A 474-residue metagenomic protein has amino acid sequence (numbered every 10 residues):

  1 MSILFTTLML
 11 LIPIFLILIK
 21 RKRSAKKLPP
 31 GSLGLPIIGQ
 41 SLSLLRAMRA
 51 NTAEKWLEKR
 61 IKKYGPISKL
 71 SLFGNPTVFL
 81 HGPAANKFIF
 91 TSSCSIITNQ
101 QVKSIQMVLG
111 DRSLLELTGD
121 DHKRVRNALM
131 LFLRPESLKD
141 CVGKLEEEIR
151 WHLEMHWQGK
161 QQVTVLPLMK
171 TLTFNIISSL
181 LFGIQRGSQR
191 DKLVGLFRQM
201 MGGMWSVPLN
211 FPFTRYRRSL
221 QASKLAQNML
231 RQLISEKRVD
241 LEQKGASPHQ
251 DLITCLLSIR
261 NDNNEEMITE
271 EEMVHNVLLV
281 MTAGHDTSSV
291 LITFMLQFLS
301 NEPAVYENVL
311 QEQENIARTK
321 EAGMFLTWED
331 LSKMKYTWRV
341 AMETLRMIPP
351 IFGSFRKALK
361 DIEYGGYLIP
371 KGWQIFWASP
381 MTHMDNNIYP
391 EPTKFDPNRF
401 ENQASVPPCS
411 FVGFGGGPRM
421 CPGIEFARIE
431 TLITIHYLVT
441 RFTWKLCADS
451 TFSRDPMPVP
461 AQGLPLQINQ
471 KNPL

Functional and structural regions predicted by a protein language model:
S2-R124, K139, G143-E154, G353 (+3 more regions): N-terminal membrane-proximal hinge/A-helix region immediately C-terminal to the signal-anchor transmembrane segment
I3, T7-L16, P29-S32, I61 (+7 more regions): Cytochrome P450 proximal C-terminal region
K27-P30, R134-D140, E242-A246, W328-K335 (+2 more regions): Conserved, non-catalytic sequence blocks in retroelement Pol enzymes and Pol-derived host proteins
L44-E58, K63-G65, L225-Q232, G323-G365 (+2 more regions): Conserved cytochrome P450 K-helix E-x-x-R motif and the immediately C-terminal K′/meander segment
T98-Q106, L117, D121, S137-V290 (+2 more regions): Cytochrome P450 heme-thiolate monooxygenase catalytic core
T287-V305, L310, E425-T440: Cytochrome P450 catalytic-core helices
W377-A404: Conserved cytochrome P450 K-helix/beta-meander segment immediately N-terminal to the heme-binding cysteine loop
